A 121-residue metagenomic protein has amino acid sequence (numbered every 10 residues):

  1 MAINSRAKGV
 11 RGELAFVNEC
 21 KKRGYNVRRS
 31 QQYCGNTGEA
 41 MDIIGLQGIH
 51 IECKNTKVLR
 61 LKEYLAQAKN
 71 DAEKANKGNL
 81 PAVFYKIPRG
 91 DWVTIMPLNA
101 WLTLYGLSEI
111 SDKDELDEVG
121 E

Functional and structural regions predicted by a protein language model:
M1-E121: Catalytic phosphate/metal-binding cores of nucleic-acid and nucleotide-processing enzymes, i.e., regions that mediate
